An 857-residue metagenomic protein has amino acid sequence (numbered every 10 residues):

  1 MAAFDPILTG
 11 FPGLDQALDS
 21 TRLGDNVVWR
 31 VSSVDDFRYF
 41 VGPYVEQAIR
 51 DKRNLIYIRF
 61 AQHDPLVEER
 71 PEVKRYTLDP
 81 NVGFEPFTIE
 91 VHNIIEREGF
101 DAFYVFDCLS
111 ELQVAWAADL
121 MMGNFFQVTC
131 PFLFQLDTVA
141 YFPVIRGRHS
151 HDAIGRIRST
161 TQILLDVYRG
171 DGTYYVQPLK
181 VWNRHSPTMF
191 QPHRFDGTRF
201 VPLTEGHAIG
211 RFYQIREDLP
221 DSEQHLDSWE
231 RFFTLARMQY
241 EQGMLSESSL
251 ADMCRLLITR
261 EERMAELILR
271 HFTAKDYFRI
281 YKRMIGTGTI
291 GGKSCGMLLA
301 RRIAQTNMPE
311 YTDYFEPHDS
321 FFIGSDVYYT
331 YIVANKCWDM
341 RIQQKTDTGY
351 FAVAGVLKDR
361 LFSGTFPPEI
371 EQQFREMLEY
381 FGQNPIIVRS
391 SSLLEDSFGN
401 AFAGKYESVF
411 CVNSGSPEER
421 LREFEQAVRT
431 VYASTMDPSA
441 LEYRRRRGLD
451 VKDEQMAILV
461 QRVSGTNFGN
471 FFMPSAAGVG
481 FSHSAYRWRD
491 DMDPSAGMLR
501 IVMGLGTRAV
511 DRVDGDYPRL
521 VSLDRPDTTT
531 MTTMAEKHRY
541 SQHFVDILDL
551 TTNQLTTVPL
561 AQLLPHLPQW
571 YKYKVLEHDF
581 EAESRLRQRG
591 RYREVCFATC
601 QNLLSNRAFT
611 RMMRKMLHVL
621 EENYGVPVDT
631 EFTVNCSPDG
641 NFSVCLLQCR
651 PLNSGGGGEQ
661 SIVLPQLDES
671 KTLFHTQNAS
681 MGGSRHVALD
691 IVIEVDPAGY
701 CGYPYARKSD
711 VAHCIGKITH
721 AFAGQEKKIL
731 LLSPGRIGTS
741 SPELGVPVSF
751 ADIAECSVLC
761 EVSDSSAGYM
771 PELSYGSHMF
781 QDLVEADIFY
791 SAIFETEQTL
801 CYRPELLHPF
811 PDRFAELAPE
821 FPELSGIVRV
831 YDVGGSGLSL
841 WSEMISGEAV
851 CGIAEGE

Functional and structural regions predicted by a protein language model:
A2-F4, R184-D221: C-terminal regions of RecA-like/P-loop NTPase motor modules
P6-Q62: Glycine-rich P-loop/Walker A and Walker A-like loops and their local beta1-loop-alpha1 context in P-loop NTPases
R50-V114: Conserved inter-motif catalytic segment of the P-loop NTP-binding fold
A115-W116, M121-R148: Substrate-engagement module of ASCE P-loop NTPases
I145-F200: Phosphate-binding/switch region of NTP-binding enzymes
G147, A265-L267, H271-E310, T365-D764 (+3 more regions): Conserved mixed alpha/beta core segments that line enzyme active sites in large multi-domain catalysts
P202-R279, Q455, V463-F471, L550-V558 (+1 more regions): Flexible inter-domain linker/hinge segments
F278-Q343, T348-P368: A conserved helix-loop-beta module that forms one wall/lid of the active-site cleft in ATP-utilizing catalytic domains
